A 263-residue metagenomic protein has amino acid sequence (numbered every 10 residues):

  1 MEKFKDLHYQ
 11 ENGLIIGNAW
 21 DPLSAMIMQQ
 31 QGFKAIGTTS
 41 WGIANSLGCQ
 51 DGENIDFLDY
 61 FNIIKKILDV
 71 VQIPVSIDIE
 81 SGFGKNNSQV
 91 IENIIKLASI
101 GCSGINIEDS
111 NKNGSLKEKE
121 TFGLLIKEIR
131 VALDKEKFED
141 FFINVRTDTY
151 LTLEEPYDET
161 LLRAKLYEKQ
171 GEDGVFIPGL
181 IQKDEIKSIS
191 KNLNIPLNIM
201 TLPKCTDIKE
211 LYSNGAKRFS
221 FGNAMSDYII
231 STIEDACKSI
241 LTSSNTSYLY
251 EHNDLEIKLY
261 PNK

Functional and structural regions predicted by a protein language model:
E2-I77, F83-I199, C205-F221, Y228-I230 (+1 more regions): Alpha/beta enzyme core
V131, N223-K263: Extended, intrinsically disordered, low-complexity segments
D140, M200, S244-Y248: Secondary-structure transition/capping residues
